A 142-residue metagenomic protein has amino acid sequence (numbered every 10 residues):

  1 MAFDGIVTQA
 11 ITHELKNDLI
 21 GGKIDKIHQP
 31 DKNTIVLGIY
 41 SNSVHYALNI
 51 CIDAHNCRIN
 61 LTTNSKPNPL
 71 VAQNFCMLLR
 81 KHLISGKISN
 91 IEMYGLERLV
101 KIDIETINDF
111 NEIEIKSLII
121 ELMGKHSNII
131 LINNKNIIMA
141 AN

Functional and structural regions predicted by a protein language model:
M1-N142: Gly/Gly-Pro- and Ser/Thr-rich, intrinsically disordered tail segments characteristic of DNA damage-repair and tolerance
